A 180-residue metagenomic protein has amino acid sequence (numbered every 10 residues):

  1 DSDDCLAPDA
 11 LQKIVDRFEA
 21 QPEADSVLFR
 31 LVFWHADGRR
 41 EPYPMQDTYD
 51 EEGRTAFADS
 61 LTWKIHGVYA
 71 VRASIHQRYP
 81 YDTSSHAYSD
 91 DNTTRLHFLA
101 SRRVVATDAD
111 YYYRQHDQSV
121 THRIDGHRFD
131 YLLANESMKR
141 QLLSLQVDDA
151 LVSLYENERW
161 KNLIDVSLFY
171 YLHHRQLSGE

Functional and structural regions predicted by a protein language model:
D1-C5: The conserved acidic donor/metal-binding loop of glycosyltransferases
A7-P80: Flexible acidic/His/Gly-enriched loops in nucleotide-sugar-dependent glycosyltransferase catalytic domains
Q21-P22, S101, Q146: A structural signal for short coil/turn segments at secondary-structure junctions
G53-H127: Conserved nucleotide-sugar donor-binding catalytic segment
R114-E180: C-terminal subregions of glycosyltransferases and related glycan-biosynthesis enzymes
